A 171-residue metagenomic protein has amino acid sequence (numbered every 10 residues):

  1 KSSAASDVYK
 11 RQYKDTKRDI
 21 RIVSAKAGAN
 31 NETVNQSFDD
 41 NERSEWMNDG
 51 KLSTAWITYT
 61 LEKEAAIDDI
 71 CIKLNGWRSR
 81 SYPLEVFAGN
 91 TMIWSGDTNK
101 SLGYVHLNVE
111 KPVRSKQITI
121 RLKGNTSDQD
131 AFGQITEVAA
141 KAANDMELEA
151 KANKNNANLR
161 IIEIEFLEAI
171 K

Functional and structural regions predicted by a protein language model:
K1, I22-S24, P112: Short, intrinsically disordered, low-complexity terminal segments
K1-A5, Y9: Single conserved hydrophobic/aromatic residue that forms the stacking wall/gate of nucleotide- or nucleobase-binding
S6, F38-K171: Aromatic, loop-rich ligand-recognition surfaces of beta-strand-rich domains
V8, A29-N31, K154: Short intrinsically disordered, low-complexity segments
K10-I20, A169-K171: Low-complexity, Pro/Thr/Ser/Gly/Ala-rich linker/spacer regions in secreted, extracellular modular proteins
R11, I22-A25, L107, I164: Generic hydrophobic, helix-prone segments enriched in Leu/Val/Ile
D15-E42: Glycan-recognition and processing domains
